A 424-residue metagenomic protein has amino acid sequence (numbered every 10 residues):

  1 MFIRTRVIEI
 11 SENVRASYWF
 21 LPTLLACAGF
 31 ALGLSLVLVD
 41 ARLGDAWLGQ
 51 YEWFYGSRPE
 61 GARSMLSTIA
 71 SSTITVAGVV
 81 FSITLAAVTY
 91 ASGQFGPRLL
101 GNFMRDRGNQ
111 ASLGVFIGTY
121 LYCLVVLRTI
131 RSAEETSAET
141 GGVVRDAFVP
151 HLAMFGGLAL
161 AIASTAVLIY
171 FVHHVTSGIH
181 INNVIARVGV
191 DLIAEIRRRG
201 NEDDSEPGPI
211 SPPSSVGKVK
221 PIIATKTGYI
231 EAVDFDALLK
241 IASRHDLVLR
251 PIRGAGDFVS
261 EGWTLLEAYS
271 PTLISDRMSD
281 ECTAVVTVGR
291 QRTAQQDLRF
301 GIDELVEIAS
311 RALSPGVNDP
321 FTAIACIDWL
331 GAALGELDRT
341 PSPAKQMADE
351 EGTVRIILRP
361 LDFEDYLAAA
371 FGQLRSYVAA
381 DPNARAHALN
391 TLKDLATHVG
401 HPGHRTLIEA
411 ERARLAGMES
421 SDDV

Functional and structural regions predicted by a protein language model:
F2-D40: Polybasic, low-complexity association/targeting segments
F2-I8, E12, G141-V149, L160 (+3 more regions): Short basic (Lys/Arg) and small-residue
V7-T23, W53-S71, G96-I117, G141-G156 (+1 more regions): Membrane-interface segments at loop-to-transmembrane junctions
L25-G44, S57-T136, T165-V172, A309: Transmembrane alpha-helix detector for multi-pass membrane proteins
G49-Q50: Interhelical loop segments of eukaryotic multi-pass membrane proteins
I69-S72, N109, L113, H151 (+4 more regions): Secondary-structure capping and boundary motifs in well-ordered enzyme cores
